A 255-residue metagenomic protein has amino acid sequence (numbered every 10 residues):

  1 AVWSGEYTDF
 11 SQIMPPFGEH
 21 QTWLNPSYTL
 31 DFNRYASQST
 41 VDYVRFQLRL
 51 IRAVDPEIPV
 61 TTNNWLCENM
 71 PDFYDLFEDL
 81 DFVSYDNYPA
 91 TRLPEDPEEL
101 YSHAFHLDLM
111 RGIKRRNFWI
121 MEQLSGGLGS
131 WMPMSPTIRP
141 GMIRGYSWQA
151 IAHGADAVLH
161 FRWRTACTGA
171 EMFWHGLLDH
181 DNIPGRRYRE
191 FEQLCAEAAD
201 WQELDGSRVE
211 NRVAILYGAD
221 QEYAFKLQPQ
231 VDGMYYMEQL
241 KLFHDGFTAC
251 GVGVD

Functional and structural regions predicted by a protein language model:
A1-F82, D86-F105: Polysaccharide-binding and catalytic clefts of secreted carbohydrate-active enzymes
S11-M14, R45, E57, F77 (+1 more regions): Carbohydrate-binding surfaces of carbohydrate-active enzymes
